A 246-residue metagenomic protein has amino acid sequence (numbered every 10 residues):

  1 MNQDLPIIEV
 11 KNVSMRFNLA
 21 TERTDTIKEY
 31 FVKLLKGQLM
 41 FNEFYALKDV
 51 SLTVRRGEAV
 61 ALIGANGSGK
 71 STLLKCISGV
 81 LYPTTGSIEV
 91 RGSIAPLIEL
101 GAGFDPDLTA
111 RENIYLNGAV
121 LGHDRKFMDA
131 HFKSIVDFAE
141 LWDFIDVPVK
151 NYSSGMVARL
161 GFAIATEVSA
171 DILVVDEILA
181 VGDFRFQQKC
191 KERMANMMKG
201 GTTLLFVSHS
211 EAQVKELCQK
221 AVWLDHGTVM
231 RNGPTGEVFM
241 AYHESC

Functional and structural regions predicted by a protein language model:
N2-K48, T235-C246: Pre-NBD coupling/linker segments of ABC/ABC-like ATPases
K28-L35, Y115, F127-F144: Conserved ABC ATPase "signature" region
I63-A65: The feature captures the beta-strand-to-loop junction immediately N-terminal to the Walker
S208-H209: H-loop/switch region of ABC-family ATPase nucleotide-binding domains
E216-W223: Conserved catalytic segment of ABC-fold P-loop ATPases
H226-G227, Y242: Conserved ABC ATPase "signature" C-loop
